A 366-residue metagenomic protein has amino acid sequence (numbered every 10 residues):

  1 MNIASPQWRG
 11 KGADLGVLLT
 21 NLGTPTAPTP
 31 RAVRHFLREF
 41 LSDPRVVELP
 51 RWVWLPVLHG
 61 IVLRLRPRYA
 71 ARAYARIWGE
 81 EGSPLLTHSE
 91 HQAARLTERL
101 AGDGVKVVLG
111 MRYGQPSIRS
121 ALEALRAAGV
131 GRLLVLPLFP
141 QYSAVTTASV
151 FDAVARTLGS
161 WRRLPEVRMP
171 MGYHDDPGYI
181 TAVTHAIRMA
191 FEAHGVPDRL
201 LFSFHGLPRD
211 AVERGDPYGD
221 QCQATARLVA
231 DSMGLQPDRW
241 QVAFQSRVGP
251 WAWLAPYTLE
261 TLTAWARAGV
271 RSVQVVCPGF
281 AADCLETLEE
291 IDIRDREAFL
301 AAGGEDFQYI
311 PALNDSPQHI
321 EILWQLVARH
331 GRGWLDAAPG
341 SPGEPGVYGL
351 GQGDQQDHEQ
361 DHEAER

Functional and structural regions predicted by a protein language model:
M1-R366: Active-site-proximal alpha-helix that buttresses catalytic centers in soluble enzyme cores
